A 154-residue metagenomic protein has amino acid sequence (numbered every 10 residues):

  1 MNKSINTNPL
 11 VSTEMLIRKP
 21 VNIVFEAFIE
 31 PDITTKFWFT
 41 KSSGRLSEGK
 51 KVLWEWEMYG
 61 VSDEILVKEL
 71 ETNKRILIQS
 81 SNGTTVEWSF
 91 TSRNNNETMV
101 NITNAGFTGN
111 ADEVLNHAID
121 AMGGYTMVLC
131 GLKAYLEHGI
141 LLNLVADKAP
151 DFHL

Functional and structural regions predicted by a protein language model:
M1-R18, R93, E97-N101, N143 (+1 more regions): Aromatic-glycine hotspot motif
M1-S43: Hydrophobic ligand-binding cavity/cleft-lining segments
E14-R18, E55, L66, S89: Generic structural detector for well-ordered beta-strands
V21-N22, K68-N73, F90-M99: A short, structured loop/turn motif at beta-sheet edges
V24-F28, T34, V52, V67 (+4 more regions): Hydrophobic pocket/interface hotspot
T35-T85: Glycine-rich portal/gate segments that line the openings of hydrophobic small-molecule binding cavities
S80-M127, L132, V145: Beta-strand/loop substructures that line and gate deep hydrophobic ligand-binding cavities in soluble
A134-L154: Short, highly charged C-terminal tails/helix-capping segments
